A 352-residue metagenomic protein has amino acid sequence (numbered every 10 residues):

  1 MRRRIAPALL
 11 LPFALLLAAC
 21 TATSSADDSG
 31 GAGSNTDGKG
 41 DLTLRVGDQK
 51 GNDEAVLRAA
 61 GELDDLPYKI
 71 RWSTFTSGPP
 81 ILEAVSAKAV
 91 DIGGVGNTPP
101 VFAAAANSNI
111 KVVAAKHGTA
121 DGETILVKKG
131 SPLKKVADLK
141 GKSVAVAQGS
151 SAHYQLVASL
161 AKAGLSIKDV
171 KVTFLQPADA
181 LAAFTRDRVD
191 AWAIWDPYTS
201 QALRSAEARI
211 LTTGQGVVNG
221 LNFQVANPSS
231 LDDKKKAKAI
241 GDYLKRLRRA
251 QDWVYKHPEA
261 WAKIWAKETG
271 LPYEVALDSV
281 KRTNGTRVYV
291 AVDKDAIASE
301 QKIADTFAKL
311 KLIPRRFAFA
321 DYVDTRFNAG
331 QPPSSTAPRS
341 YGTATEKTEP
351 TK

Functional and structural regions predicted by a protein language model:
M1-L10: Bacterial N-terminal signal peptides that target proteins for export
L16-A19: C-terminal motif of bacterial Sec signal peptides marking the signal peptidase cleavage site
T21-S24: Bacterial signal peptide processing site
D27-S166, V172-F174, D190-I194, R209 (+1 more regions): Short, glycine-/small- and polar/acidic-enriched structural segments that line small-molecule recognition paths
E54-A60, L82, S86, N97-P100 (+11 more regions): Extracytoplasmic/secreted envelope proteins and their assembly/folding machinery, especially bacterial periplasmic
T98, A178-T269: Pocket-lining segment of extracytoplasmic ligand-binding domains
D233-P314: Secondary-structure end/capping motifs
D305-K352: Conserved C-terminal helix/tail region of periplasmic/extracytoplasmic solute-binding proteins
